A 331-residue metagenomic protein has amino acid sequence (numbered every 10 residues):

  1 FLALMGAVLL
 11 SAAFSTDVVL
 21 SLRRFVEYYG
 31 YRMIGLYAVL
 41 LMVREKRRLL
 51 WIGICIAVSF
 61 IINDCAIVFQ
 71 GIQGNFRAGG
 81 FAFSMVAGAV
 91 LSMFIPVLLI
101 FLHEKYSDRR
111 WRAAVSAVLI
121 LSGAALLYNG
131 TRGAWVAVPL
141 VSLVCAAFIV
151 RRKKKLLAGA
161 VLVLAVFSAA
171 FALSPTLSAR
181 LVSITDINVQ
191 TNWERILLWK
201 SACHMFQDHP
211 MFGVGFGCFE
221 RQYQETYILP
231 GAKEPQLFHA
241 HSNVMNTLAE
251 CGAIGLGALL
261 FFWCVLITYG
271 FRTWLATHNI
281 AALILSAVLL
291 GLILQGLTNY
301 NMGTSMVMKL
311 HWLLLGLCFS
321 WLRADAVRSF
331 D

Functional and structural regions predicted by a protein language model:
M5-A13, G30-A38, R47-N75, G79-R151 (+6 more regions): Alpha-helical transmembrane segments of multi-pass inner-membrane proteins
L10-L22: Transmembrane alpha-helix boundary signature
F14, G71-G80, A232-M245: Juxtamembrane membrane-water interface segments that cap and precede transmembrane helices
V19-R23, A78-S84, N129-A134, L237-S242 (+1 more regions): Membrane-interface catalytic loops of GT-C/OST-like multi-pass glycosylation enzymes that act
A124, Y128, A146-N192, L198-D208 (+2 more regions): A membrane-periplasm/extracellular boundary helix in multi-pass inner-membrane enzymes that assemble envelope glycans
S142, L164, I284-L297, N301-D331: Transmembrane alpha-helices of multi-pass inner-membrane enzymes
D186-K200, D208, F212-C251: Long extracytoplasmic/lumenal interhelical loops at the membrane interface of multi-pass membrane proteins
T247-W263: Membrane-interface anchor segments at the N-terminal boundary of transmembrane helices in multi-pass membrane enzymes
